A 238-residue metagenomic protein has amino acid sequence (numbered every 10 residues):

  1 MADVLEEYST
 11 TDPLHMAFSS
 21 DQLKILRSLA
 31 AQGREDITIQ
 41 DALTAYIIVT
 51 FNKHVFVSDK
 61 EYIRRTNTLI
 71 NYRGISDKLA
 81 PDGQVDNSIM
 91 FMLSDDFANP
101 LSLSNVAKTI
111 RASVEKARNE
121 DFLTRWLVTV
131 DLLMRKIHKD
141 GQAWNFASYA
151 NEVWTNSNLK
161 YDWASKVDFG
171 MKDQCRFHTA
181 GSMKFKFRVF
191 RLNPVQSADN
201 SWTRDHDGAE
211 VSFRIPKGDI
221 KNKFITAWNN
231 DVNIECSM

Functional and structural regions predicted by a protein language model:
M1-Y8: Intrinsically disordered, low-complexity regions enriched in acidic/Ser/Thr/Pro/Gln residues
T11-M238: Acyl-CoA-dependent O-acyltransferases
